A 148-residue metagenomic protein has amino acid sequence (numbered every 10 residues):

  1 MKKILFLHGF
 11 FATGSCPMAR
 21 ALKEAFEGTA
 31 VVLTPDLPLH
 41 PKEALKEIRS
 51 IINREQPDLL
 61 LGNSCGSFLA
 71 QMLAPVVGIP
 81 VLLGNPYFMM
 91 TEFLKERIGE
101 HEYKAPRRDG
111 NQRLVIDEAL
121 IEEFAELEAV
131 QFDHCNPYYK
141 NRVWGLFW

Functional and structural regions predicted by a protein language model:
M1-G14, G78-L94: A short, flexible N-terminal coil/short beta segment enriched in small residues
K2-R54: Active-site catalytic motif of lipid deacylating hydrolases and related acyltransferases
F6-F10, L61, L146-W148: Short hydrophobic segments within beta-strands
N53-Q56, Y138: Glycine-rich phosphate-binding loop signature in dinucleotide/nucleotide-binding domains
D58-L61, P80-L82: Residue in the alpha/beta-hydrolase core beta-strand immediately N-terminal to the catalytic nucleophile
L61-A70: Gly/Ala-rich beta-loop-alpha elbow adjacent to hydrolase catalytic centers
M72-V76: Active-site signature of alpha/beta-hydrolase-fold catalytic machinery across serine- and Asp/Cys-nucleophile hydrolases
P80-W148: The alpha/beta-hydrolase serine catalytic core
